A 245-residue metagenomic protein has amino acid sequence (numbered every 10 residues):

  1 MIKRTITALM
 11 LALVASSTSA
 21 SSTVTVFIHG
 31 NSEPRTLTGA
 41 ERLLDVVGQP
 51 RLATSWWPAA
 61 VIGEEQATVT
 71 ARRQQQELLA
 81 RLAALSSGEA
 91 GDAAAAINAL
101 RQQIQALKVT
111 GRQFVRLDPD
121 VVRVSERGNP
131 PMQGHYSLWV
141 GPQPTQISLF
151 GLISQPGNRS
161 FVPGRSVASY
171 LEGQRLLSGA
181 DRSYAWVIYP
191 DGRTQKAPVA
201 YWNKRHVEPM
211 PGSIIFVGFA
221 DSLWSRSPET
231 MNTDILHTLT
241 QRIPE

Functional and structural regions predicted by a protein language model:
I2, A20-E245: Ser/Thr/Pro/Gly-biased, low-complexity, turn-/loop-rich segments that often occur immediately after N-terminal
T5-V14: Sec-dependent N-terminal signal peptides
A15-S19: N-terminal signal peptide c-region/cleavage motif recognized by signal peptidases
